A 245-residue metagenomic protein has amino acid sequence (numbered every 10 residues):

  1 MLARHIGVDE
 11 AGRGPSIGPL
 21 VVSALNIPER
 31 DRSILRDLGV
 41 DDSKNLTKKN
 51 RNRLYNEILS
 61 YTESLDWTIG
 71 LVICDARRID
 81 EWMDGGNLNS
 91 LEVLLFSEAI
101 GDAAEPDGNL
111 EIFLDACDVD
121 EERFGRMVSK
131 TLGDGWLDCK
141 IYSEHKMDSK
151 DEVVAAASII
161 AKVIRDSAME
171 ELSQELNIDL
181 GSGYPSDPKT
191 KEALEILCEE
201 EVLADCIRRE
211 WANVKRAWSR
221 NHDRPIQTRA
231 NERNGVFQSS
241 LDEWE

Functional and structural regions predicted by a protein language model:
M1-E245: RNase H-like, Mg2+-dependent phosphodiesterase core, and more generally RNA phosphate-backbone-engaging helix-loop
